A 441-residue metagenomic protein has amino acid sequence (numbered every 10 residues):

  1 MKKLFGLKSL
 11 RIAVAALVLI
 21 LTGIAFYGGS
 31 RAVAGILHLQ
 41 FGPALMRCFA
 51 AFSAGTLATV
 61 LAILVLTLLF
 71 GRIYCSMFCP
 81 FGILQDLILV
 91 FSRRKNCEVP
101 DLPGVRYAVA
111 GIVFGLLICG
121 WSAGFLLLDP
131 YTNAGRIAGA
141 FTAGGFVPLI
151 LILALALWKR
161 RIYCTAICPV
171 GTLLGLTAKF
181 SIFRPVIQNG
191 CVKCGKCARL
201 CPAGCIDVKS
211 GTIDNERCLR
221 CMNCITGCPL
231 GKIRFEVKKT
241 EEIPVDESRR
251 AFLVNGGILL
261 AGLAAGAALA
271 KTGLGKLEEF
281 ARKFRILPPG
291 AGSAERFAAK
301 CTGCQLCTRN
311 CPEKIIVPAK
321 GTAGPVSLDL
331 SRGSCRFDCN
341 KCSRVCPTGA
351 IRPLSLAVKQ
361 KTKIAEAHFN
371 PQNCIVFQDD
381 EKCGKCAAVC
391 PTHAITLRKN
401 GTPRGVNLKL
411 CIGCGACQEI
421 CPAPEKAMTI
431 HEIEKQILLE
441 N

Functional and structural regions predicted by a protein language model:
M1-T212, E216-R217, M222-N441: Non-ligating segments of multi-cofactor redox enzymes
